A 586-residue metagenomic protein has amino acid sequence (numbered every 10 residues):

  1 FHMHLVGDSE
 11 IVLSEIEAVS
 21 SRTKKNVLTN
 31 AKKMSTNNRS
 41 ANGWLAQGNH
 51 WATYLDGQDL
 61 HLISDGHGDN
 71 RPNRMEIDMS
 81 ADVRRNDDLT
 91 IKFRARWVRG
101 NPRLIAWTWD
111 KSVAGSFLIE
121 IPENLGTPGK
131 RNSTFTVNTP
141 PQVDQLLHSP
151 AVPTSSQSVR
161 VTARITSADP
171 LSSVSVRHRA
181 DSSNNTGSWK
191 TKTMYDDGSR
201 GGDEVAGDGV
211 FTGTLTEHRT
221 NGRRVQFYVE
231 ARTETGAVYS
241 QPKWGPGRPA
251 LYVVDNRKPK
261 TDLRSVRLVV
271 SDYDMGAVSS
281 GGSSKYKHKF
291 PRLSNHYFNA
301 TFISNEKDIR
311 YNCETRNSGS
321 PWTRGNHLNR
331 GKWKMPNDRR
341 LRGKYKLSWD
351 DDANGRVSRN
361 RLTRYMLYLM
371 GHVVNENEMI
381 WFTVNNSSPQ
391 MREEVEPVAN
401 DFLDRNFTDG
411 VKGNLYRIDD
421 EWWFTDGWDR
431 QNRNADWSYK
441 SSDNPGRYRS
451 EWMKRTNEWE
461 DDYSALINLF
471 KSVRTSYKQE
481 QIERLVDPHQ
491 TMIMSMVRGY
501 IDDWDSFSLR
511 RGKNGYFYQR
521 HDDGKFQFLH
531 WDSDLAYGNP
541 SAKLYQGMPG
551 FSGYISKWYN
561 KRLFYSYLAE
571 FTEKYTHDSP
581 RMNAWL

Functional and structural regions predicted by a protein language model:
F1-P128, T134: Extracellular and organelle-lumenal recognition/adhesion modules and their flexible linkers in secreted
V83-R85, E217-R223: Surface-exposed, short loops/turns at beta-strand junctions within beta-sandwich domains
L89-I91, Q157-V161: Structural beta-strand segments of beta-rich domains
W97, V152-T154, V161-P170, A180-N184 (+1 more regions): Extracellular acidic, Ser/Thr/Pro-rich low-complexity tracts
N124-S155, T166: Short, compositionally biased P/S/T/A/G/V-rich stretches that sit at domain boundaries
N124-V137, N221-G222, T233-L586: Phosphate/dinucleotide-binding and metal-coordinating scaffold of catalytic cores in nucleotide-dependent enzymes
R200-T214: Aromatic sugar-binding surface patches on proteins that engage polysaccharides or sugar-phosphate polymers
